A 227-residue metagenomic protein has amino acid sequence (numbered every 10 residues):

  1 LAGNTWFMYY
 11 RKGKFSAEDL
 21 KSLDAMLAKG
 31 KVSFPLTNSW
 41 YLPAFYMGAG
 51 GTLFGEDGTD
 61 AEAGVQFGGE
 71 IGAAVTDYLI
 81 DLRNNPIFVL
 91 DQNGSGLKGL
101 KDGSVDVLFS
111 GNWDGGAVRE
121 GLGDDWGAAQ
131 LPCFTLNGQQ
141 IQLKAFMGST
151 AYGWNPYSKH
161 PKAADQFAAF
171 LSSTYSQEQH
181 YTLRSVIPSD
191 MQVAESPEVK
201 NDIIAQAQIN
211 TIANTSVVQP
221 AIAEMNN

Functional and structural regions predicted by a protein language model:
L1-L20, L36-D60, F146-N155, N227: Periplasmic solute-binding protein
L1-W6, E18, A28, G127-P132 (+2 more regions): Hinge/lid segment of periplasmic solute-binding proteins
L1-Y10, K31-P35, G138-A145, T215-E224: A structural signal for short loop-to-beta-strand junctions that line the ligand-binding cleft of periplasmic/secreted
K21, V89-D102, W113: Short helix-initiation/N-cap motifs at beta->coil->alpha
D60-Q92: Glycine-centered hinge/linker elements that transmit conformational signals in sensory and ligand-binding systems
D106-G111, G127-A129: Paired acidic/hydrophobic, glycine-rich loop segments that form the ligand-binding mouth/hinge of periplasmic-binding
E120-L183: Extracytoplasmic/periplasmic substrate-recognition and gating elements
V186, Q192, I204-N227: C-terminal capping/gating helix-and-loop segments adjacent to ligand/active sites or protein-protein/ligand interfaces
